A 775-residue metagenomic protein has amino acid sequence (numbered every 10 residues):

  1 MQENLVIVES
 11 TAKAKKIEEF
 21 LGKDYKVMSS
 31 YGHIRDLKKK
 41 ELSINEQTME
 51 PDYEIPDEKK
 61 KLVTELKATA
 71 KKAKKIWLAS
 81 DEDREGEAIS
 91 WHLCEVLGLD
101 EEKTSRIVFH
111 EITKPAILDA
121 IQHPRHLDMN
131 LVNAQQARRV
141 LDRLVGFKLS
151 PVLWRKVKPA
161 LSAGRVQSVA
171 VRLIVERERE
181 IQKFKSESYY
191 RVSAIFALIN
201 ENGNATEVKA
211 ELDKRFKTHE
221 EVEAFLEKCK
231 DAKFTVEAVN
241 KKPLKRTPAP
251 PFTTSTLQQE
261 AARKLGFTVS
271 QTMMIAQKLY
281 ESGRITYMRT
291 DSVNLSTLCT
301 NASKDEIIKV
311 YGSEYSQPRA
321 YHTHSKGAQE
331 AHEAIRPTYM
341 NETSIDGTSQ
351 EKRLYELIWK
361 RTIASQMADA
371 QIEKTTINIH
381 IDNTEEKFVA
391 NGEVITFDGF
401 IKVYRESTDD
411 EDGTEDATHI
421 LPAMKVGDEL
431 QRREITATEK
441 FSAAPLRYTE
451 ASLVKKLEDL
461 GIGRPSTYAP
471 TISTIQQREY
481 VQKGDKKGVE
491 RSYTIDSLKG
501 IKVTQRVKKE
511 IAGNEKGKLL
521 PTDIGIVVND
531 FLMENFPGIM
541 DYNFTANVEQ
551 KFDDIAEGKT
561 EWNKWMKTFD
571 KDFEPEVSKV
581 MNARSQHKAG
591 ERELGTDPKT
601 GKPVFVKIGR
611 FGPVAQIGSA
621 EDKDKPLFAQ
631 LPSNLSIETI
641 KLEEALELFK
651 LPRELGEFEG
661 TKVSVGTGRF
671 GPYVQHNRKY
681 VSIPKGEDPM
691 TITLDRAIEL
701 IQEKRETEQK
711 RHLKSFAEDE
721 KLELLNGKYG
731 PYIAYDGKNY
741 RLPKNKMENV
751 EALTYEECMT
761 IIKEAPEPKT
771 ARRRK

Functional and structural regions predicted by a protein language model:
M1-R139, K148, D213, G312 (+4 more regions): Intrinsically disordered, low-complexity regulatory segments
Q2-N4, K16, Y25, S150 (+4 more regions): Basic, low-complexity terminal or inter-domain segments flanking catalytic cores
K39, L93-E95, L99-R106, K156 (+3 more regions): Feature marking long nucleic-acid-engaging regions of large polymerase/nuclease enzymes
D52, S80-E82, L99-S105, P124-V132 (+6 more regions): Short, polar/flexible loop-turn hinges at active-site or ligand-entry regions and domain interfaces
I112-A194, K241-K245: C-terminal or mid-to-C-terminal helical accessory/interaction module adjacent to the motor/catalytic core
F216-P250, K425-Q431, T436-T438, N547-Q550: Metal- or metallocofactor-binding catalytic centers and their adjacent structured scaffolds across diverse enzyme
Q258-E260, K264-Q271: A conserved hydrophobic secondary-structure block that centers on an alpha-helix together with its immediately flanking
